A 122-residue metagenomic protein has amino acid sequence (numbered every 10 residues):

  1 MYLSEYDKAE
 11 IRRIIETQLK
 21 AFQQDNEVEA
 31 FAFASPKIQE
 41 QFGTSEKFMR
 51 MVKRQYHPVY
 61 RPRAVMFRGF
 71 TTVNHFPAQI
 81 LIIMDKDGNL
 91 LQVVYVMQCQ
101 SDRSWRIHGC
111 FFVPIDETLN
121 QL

Functional and structural regions predicted by a protein language model:
M1, M49-M51, M66, M84 (+1 more regions): Detector for methionine-enriched segments
M1-Q18, H75, R106-I107, F111-P114: Juxtamembrane and targeting peptides
S4, S35, S45, S101-S104: Generic serine detector
A9-T17, E27-T72: Short solvent-exposed beta->alpha transition segments
G69-L122: Exposed beta-sheet edge and beta->alpha loop/turn motif
